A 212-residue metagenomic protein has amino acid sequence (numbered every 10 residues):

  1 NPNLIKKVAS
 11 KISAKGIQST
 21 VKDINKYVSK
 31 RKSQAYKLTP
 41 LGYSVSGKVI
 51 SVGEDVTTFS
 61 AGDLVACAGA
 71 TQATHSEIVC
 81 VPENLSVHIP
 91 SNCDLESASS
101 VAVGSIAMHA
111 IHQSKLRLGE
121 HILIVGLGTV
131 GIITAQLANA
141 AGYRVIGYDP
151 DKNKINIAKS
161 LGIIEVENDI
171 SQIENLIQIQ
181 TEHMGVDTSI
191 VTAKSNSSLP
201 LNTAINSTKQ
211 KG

Functional and structural regions predicted by a protein language model:
N1-T71: Glycine-rich beta-strand-centered segment in the early N-terminal region that forms part of a ligand/cofactor-binding
V28-R31, N84-L95: Glycine/charged-rich beta-loop-alpha catalytic/anionic-binding loops adjacent to active sites
F59-S60, L116, T208: Short, well-ordered loop/turn sites that connect or cap secondary structure elements
G62, L118-H121, V186: Phosphate-coordination loops involved in phosphoryl transfer and adenosine-cofactor binding
G69, A102, A193: Glycine-rich, N-terminal phosphate-binding loop of Rossmann-like dinucleotide-binding domains
G69-P82: A structural motif shared across PLP-dependent enzymes of the aminotransferase-like
S97-I170: Mid-domain Rossmann-like dinucleotide-binding core that forms the NAD(H)/NADP(H) cofactor-binding site
N156, I164-G212: Glycine-rich cofactor phosphate-binding loops and adjacent beta1-alpha1 units of small-molecule cofactor enzyme domains
